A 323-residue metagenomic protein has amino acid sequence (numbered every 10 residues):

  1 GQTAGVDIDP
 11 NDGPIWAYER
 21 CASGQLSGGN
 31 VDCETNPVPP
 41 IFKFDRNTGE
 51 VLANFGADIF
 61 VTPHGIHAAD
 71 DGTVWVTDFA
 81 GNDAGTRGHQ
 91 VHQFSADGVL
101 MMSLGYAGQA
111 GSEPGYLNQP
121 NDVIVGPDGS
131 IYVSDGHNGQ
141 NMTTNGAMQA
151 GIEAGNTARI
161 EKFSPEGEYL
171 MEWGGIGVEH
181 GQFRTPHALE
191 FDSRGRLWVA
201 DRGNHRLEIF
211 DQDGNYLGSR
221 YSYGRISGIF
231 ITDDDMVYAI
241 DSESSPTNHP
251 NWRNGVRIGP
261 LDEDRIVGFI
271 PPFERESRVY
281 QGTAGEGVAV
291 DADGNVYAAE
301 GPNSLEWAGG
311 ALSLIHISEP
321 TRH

Functional and structural regions predicted by a protein language model:
G1, N30-P37, V51-V61, A80-G81 (+7 more regions): Gly/Pro-rich loop segments of beta-rich domains
G1-D12, P37-P39, D58-T73, N82 (+5 more regions): Beta-rich, blade/repeat-based domains predominating in secreted/periplasmic proteins but also intracellular
G1-N30: Beta-strand-rich domains and repeat architectures in extracellular enzymes and scaffolds, especially beta-propellers
A17-Y18, V76-T77, V133-S134, V199 (+2 more regions): Residue position within the beta-strands of beta-propeller blades
R20-A22, F79-G81, G136-N138, R202 (+2 more regions): Short loop/turn segments immediately following the C-termini of beta-strands
D45-T48, S95-V99, S164-E168, D211-D213 (+1 more regions): Short loop/turn segments that connect beta-strands within beta-propeller blades
L312-H323: Residue-level detector of conserved catalytic or cofactor/ligand-binding positions in enzyme active sites
